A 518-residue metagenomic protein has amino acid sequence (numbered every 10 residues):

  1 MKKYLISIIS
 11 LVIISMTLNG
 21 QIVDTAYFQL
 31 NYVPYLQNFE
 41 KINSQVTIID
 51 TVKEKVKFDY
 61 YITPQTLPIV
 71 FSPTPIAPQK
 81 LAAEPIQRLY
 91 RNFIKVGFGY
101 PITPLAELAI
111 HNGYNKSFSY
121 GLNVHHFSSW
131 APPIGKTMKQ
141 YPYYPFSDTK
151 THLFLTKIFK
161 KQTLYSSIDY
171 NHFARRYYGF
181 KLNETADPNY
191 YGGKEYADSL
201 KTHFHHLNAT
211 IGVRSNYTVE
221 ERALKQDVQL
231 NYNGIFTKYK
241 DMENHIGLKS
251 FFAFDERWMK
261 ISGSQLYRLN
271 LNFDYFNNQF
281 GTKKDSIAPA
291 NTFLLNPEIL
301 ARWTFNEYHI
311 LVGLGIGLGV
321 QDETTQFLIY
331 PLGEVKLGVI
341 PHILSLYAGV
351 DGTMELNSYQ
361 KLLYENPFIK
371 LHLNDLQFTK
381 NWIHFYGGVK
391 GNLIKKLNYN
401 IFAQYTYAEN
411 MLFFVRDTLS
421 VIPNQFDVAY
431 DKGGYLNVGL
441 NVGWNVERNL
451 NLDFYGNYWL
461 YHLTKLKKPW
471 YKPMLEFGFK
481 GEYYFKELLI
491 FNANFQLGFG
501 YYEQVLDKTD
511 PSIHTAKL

Functional and structural regions predicted by a protein language model:
P75-I76, P85-I94, F98-K136, P145-T149: Outer-membrane beta-barrel translocator/receptor signature
R88-Y90, I102-P104, P145-T149, H203-A209 (+7 more regions): Residues that define the transmembrane beta-barrel architecture of outer-membrane proteins
F98-Y100, H126-W130, Y170-R176, S215-Y217 (+11 more regions): Transmembrane beta-strands of outer-membrane beta-barrel pores
L108-N112, L122, T151-K157, A209-Y217 (+9 more regions): Residues on the lipid-exposed face of transmembrane beta-strands in outer-membrane beta-barrel proteins
S117-Y120, K161-Y165, T218-Q226, R257-R268 (+6 more regions): Repeated loop/turn-to-beta-strand initiation elements of outer-membrane beta-barrel proteins
S129-P132, K136-S147, Y165-L224, Q229-H245: Flexible loop and strand-edge segments within Gram-negative outer membrane beta-barrel domains
K361-Q377, A408-K432, W459-G478, G498-L518: Outer-membrane beta-barrel domain signature, especially the mid-to-C-terminal portions of large Gram-negative OMP
T379-Q425, V446-L452: Membrane-embedded beta-barrel scaffold of Gram-negative outer-membrane proteins
